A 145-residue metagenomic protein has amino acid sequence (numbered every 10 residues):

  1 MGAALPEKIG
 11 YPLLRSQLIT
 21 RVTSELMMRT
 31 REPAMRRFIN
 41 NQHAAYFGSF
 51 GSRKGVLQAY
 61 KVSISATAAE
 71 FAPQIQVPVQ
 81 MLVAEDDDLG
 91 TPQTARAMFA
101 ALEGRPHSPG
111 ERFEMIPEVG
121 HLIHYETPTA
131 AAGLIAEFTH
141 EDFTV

Functional and structural regions predicted by a protein language model:
M1-K8: Flexible "cap/lid" loop of the alpha/beta hydrolase fold
P12-Q74: Conserved alpha/beta-hydrolase catalytic His-Asp/Glu region
M35, D88-T94: Conserved alpha/beta-hydrolase "acid-adjacent" motif
G51, G90, E126: Residue-level signal for the nucleotide or nucleotide-sugar donor/cofactor binding architecture
A72-Q76, A101-S108: Short, conserved loop/helix-junction motifs that constitute active-site signature segments in enzyme catalytic cores
I75, M81-V83, D87: Short beta-strand/loop motif that positions the catalytic acidic residue of the alpha/beta-hydrolase fold
E103-V145: Catalytic active-site module of serine/aspartate enzymes centered on a nucleophile-bearing elbow/loop
